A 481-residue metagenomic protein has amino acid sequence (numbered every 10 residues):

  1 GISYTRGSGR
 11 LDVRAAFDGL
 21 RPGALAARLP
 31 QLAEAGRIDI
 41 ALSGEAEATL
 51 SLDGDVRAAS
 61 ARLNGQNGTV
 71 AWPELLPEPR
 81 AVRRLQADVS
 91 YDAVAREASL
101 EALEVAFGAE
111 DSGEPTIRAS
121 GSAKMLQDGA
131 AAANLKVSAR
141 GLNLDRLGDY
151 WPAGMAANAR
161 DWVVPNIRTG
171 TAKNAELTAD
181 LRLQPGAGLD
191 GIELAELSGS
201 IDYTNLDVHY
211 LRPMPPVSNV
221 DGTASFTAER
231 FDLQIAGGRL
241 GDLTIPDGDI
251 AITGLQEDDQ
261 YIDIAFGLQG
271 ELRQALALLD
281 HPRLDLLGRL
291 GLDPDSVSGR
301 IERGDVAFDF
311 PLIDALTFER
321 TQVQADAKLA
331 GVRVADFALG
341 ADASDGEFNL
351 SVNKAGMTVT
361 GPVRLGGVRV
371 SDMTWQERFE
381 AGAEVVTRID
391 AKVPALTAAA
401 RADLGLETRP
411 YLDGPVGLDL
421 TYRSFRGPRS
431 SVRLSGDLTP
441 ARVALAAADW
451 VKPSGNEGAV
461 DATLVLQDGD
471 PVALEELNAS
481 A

Functional and structural regions predicted by a protein language model:
G1-V56, R62-V105, A132-V208, G254-A335 (+2 more regions): Extended amphipathic, helix-rich lipid-handling scaffolds
S8, A95-A98, S112-I117, A130 (+5 more regions): Coil-to-beta-strand transition motifs
A58, A98-A102, R118, N174 (+7 more regions): Hydrophobic residues on conserved beta-strands that form the core of alpha/beta folds
E74-L75, A102-L103, A119-S122, V220 (+6 more regions): Short beta-alpha junctions and helix-cap segments that line functional grooves
L100, I117-A119, I201, V220-G222 (+4 more regions): Extended, hydrophobic alpha-helical segments in both membrane/secreted and soluble proteins
A109-P115, R212-M214, D242-T244, D336-G340 (+4 more regions): Solvent-exposed loop/turn segments connecting transmembrane beta-strands in outer-membrane beta-barrel proteins
Q127, A228, K354, F425 (+1 more regions): Short acidic-glycine loop/turn motifs at beta-strand connectors
